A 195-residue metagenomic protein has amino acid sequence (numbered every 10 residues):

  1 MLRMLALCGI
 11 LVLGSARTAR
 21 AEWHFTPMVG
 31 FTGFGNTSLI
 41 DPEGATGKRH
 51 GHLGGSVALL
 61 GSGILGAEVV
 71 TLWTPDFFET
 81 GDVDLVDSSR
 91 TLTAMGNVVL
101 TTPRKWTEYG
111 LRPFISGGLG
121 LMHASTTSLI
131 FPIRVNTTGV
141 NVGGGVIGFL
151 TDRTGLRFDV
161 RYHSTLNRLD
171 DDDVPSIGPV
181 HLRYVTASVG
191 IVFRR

Functional and structural regions predicted by a protein language model:
R3-L11: Hydrophobic helical h-region of N-terminal Sec-dependent signal peptides in bacterial secretory/periplasmic proteins
R17-A21: Sec/Tat signal peptide C-region and signal peptidase I cleavage site
H24, I64-G66, R112, N141 (+3 more regions): Membrane-spanning beta-strand positions in outer-membrane beta-barrel proteins
P27-G33, V69-W73, I115-L121, V146 (+2 more regions): Transmembrane beta-barrel strands of outer-membrane/channel proteins
T32-L53, V135-T137: Surface-exposed strand-loop-strand hairpins of Gram-negative outer-membrane beta-barrel proteins
T37-G44, E79-L85, S125-I133, R168-P175: Outer-membrane beta-barrel translocator domains and adjoining extracellular loop/strand segments of Gram-negative
S56-F131, T137, Y184-R195: Gram-negative (and chloroplast) outer-membrane scaffold detector with strong preference for beta-barrel transmembrane
D76-F78, L150-R195: Predominantly the C-terminal beta-signal and adjacent terminal strand-loop region of outer-membrane beta-barrel
